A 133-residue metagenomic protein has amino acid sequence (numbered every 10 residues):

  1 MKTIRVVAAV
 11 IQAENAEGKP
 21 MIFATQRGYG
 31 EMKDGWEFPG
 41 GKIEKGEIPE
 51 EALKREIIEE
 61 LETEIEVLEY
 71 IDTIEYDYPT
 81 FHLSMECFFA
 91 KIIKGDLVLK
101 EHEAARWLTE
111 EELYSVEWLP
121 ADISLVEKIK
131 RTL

Functional and structural regions predicted by a protein language model:
M1-I22: Conserved N-terminal beta-strand and adjoining loop/helix that marks the start of the Nudix/MutT-like hydrolase domain
R5-V7, P20, L83-E86, E103: Change "...and in nucleic-acid phosphodiester-cleaving endonucleases..." to "...and in nucleic-acid processing enzymes
I11-Q12, A24, A90-I92, W107: Conserved hydrophobic "DFG−1" position in protein kinase catalytic cores
K19-E59: Conserved Nudix-box catalytic region and its N-terminal flanking loop in Nudix hydrolases and closely related
P49, L53-I58, Y70, F88 (+1 more regions): Hydrophobic packing within well-folded, soluble alpha/beta domains
E64-E66, T73-D96, A104-R106, I129: Active-site-adjacent beta-strand/loop module that shapes the phosphate/pyrophosphate-binding cleft
F89, V98-I129: NUDIX/MutT-family hydrolases
